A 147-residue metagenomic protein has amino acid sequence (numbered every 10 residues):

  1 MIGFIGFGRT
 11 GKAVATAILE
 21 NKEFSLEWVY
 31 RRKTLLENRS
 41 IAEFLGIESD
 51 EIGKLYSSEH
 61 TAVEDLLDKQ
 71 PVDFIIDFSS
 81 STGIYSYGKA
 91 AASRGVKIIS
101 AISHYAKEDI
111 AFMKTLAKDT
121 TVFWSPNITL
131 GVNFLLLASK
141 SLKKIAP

Functional and structural regions predicted by a protein language model:
M1-G3: Extreme N-terminal starter segment of soluble prokaryotic enzymes
F7: Glycine-rich Rossmann-fold phosphate-binding loop(s) that bind the pyrophosphate of adenine dinucleotide cofactors
G11-K12: N-terminal Rossmann-fold NAD(P) dinucleotide-binding loop
E20-E51: NAD(P)-binding Rossmann-fold cofactor-contacting core
G46-D68, I76-T82: Glycine-rich, highly charged phosphate/nucleotide-binding loops
D68-I75, A92-I98: Short acidic/histidine-rich motifs immediately flanking catalytic phosphotransfer sites in two-component signaling
T82-R94, A101-L142: Rossmann-fold NAD(P)-binding glycine/threonine-rich loop
K143-P147: Internal alpha-helical scaffold of NAD(P)-dependent oxidoreductase catalytic cores
